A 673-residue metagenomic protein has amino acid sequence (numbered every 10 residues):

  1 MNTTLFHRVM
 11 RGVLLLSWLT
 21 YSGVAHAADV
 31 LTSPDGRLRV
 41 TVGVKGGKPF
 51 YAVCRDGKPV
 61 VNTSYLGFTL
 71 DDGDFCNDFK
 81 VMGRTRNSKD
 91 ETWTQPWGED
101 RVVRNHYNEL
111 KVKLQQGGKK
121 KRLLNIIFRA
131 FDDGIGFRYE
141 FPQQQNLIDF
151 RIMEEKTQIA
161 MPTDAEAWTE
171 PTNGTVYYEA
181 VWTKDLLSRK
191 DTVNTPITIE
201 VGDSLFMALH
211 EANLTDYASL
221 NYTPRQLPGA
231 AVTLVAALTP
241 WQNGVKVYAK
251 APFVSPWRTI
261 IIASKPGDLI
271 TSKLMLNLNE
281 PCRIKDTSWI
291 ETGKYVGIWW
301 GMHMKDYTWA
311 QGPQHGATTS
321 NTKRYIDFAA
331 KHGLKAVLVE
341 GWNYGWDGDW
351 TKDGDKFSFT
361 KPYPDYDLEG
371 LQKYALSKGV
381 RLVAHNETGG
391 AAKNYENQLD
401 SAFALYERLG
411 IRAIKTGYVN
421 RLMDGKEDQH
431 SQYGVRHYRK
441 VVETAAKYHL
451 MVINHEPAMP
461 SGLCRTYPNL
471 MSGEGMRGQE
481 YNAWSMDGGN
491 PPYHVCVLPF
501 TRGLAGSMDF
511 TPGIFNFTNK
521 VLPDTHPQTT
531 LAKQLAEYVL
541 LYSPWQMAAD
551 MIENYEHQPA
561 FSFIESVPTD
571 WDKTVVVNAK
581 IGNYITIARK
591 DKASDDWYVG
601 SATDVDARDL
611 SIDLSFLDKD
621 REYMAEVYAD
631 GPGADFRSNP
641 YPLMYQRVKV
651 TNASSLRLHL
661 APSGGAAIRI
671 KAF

Functional and structural regions predicted by a protein language model:
R11-Y21: Bacterial N-terminal signal peptides
D29-K285: N-terminal accessory beta-strand-rich subdomains and adjacent acidic, glycine-rich linkers that precede catalytic cores
K89, R101, T169-T183, V627-A653: Solvent-exposed beta-strand/loop surfaces of large extracellular or lumenal domains
V112, D550-Y598, A602, D635-Y641: Glycan-recognition and catalytic regions of carbohydrate-active enzymes
K250-F328, H332, A336: An acidic-aromatic substrate-binding cleft motif
G341-K520, D524-H526: Aromatic- and carboxylate-enriched substrate-binding clefts and catalytic-loop regions of carbohydrate-active enzymes
I581-Y623, A666-R669: Carbohydrate-binding surface patches
R647-F673: C-terminal beta-strand-rich structural cap/linker in extracellular carbohydrate-active enzymes
